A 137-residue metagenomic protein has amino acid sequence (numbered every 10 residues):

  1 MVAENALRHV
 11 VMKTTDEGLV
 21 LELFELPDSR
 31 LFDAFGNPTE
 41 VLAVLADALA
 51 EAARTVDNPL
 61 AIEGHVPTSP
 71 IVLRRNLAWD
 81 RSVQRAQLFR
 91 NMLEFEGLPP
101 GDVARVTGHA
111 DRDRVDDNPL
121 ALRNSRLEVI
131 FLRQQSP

Functional and structural regions predicted by a protein language model:
M1-N58, Q134-P137: Periplasmic peptidoglycan-binding/tethering modules of Gram-negative envelope proteins
E22, D33-E40, H65-P137: Periplasmic OmpA-like peptidoglycan-binding domain that tethers envelope proteins to the cell wall
